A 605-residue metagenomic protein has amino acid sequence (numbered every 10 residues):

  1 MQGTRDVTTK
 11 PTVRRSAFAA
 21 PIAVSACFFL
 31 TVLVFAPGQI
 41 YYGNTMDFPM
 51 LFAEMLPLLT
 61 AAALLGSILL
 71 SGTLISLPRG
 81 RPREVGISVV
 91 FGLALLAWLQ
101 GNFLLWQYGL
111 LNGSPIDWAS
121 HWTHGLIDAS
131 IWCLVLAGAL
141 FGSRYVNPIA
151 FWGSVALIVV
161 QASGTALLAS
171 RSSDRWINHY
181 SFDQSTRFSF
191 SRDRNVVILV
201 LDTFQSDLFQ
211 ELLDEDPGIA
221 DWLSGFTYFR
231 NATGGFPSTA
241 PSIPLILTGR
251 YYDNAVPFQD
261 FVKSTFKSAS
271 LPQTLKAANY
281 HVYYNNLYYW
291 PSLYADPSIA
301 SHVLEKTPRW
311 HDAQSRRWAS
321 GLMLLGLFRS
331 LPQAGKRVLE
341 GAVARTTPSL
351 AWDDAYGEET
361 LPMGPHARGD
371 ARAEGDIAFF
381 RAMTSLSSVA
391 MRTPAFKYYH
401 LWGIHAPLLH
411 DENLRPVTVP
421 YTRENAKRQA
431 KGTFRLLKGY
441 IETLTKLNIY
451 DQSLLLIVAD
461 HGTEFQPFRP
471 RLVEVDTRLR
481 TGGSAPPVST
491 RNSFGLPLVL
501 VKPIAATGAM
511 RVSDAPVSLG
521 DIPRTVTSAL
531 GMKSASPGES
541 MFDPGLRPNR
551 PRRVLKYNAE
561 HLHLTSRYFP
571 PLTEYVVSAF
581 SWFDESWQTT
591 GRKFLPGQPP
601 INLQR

Functional and structural regions predicted by a protein language model:
G3-R605: Catalytic domains that recognize anionic headgroups
